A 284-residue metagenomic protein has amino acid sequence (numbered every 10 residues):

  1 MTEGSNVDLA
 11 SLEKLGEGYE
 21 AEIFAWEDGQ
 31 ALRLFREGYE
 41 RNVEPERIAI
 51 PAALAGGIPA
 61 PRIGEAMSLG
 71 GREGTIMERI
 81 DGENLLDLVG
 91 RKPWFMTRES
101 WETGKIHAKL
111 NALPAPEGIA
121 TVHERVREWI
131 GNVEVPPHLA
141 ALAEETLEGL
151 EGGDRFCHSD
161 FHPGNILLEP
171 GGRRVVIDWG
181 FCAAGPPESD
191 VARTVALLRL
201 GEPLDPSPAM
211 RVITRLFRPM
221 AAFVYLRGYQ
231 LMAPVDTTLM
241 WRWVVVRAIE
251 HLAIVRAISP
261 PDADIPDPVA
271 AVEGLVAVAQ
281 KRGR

Functional and structural regions predicted by a protein language model:
M1-L9: Juxta-kinase regulatory segment immediately upstream of eukaryotic protein kinase catalytic domains
L12-I119, I130, E134, T146-E151 (+1 more regions): ATP-binding pocket architecture of kinase catalytic cores
E22-W26, E144-S189: Active-site acidic catalytic loop and adjacent metal/ATP-binding pocket of ATP-dependent phosphoryl transfer enzymes
Y39, N84, I166, A184-P186 (+1 more regions): Conserved protein kinase catalytic core
S68, D81, F161-P163, F181 (+1 more regions): Short, glycine/acidic-enriched loop or turn micro-motifs at the edges of active sites
A108, R193-A196, E250, I254: Generic alpha-helical structural context detector
R173-P219: Active-site Asp-x-Gly
P206-R284: Helix-rich C-terminal or lid/interface subdomains of diverse kinases
